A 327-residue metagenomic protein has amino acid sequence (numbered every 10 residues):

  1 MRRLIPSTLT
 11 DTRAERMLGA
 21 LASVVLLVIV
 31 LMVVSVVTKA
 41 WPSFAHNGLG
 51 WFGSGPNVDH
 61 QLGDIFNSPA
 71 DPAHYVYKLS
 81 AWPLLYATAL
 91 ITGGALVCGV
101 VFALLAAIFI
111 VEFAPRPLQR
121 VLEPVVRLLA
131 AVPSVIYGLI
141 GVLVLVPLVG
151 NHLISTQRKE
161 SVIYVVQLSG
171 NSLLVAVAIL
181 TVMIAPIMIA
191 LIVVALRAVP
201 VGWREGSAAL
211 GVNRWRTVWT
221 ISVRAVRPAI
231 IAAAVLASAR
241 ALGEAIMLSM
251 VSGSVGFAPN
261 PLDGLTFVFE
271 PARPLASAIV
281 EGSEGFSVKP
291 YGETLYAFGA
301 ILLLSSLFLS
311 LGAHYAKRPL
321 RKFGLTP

Functional and structural regions predicted by a protein language model:
M1-A22, A313-P327: Transmembrane alpha-helical segments of polytopic membrane transport and secretion proteins
R2-M17, V37-A95, P115, E281-G292: Periplasmic/extracellular loop-to-transmembrane helix junction in inner-membrane transport proteins
P6, G94-V126, P147, A313-K322: Transmembrane-helix boundary motif in ABC transporter permease subunits
H46-W82, G138-V182, S252-G253, D263-F267: Membrane-interfacial helix termini and adjacent extracytoplasmic/periplasmic loops of multi-pass transporters
L79-F109, A234, L302, F308: Transmembrane alpha-helix signature in integral membrane proteins
L128, V132, M188-I192, V199 (+1 more regions): Transmembrane alpha-helices
L139, P147-L148, I230-V268, A276: Non-cytoplasmic
S249-L303: Interhelical loop and adjacent transmembrane-helix boundary motif in polytopic membrane transport permeases
